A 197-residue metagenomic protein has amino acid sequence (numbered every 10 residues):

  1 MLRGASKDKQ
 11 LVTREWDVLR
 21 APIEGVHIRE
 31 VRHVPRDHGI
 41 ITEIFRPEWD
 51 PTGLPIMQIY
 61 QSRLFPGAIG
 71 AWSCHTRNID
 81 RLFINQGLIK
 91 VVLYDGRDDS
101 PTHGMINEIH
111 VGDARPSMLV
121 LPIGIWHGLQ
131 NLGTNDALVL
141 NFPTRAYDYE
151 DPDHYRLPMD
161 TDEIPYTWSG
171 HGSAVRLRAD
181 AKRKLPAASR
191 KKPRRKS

Functional and structural regions predicted by a protein language model:
M1-A114, L132-S197: Non-catalytic, conserved peripheral segments adjacent to functional cores
D113-L121: Short, exposed beta-strand "edge-strand" segments with a Pro/Gly-rich flavor and a Y/T-containing core
L119, H127-G133: Short beta-strand His + acidic residue motifs that chelate non-heme Fe in jelly-roll/DSBH and cupin folds
